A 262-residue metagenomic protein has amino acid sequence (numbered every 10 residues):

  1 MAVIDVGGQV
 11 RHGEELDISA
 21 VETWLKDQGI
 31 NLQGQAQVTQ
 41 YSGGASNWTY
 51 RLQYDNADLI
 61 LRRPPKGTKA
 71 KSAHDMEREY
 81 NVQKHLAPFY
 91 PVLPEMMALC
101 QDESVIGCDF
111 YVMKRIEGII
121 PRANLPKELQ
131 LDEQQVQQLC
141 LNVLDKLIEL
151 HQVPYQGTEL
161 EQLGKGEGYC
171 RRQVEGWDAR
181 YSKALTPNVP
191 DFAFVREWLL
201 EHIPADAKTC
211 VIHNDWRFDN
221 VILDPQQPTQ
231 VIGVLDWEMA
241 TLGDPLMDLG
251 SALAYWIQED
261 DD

Functional and structural regions predicted by a protein language model:
M1-L32: Juxta-kinase regulatory segment immediately upstream of eukaryotic protein kinase catalytic domains
Q35-F194, W198-V211, P225-T229: ATP-binding pocket architecture of kinase catalytic cores
V211-H213, F218: Catalytic-loop of the protein kinase fold
L235-A240: Activation of the activation-loop gatekeeper triad in protein kinase-fold domains
M247-D262: Active-site activation/catalytic loop segments of kinase-like enzymes and analogous catalytic loops in related
